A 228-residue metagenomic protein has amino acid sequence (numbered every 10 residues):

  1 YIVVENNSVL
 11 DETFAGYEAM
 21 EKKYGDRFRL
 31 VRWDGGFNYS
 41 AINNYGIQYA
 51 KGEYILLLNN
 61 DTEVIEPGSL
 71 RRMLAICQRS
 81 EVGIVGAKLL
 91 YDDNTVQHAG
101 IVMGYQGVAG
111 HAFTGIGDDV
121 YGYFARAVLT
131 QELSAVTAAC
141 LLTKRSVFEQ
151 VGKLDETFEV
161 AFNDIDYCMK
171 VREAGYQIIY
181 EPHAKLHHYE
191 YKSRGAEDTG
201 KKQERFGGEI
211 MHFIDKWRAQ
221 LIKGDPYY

Functional and structural regions predicted by a protein language model:
Y1-G35: Acidic donor-binding segment of Leloir-type glycosyltransferases
N6, L58-D61, D155: Active-site acidic Asp-centered loop
M20-K23, G83, D93-N94, Y105-L133 (+3 more regions): C-terminal, non-catalytic tails of nucleotide-sugar-dependent glycosyltransferases
W33-A50: Glycine-rich, basic loop-to-helix element that forms the pyrophosphate-binding segment of sugar-nucleotide handling
I55: Short aromatic/hydrophobic "clamp" motif used to bind/position activated sugar donors
T62-V108: Conserved donor NDP-sugar-binding/catalytic core segment of glycosyltransferases
S69-M73, A127-G152, E156-H187: A short, conserved alpha-helix in the catalytic core of glycosyltransferases
V85-K88, E181-P182, Y189: Short glycine/serine/threonine-enriched helix-capping/active-site loop that flanks the nucleotide-sugar donor pocket
